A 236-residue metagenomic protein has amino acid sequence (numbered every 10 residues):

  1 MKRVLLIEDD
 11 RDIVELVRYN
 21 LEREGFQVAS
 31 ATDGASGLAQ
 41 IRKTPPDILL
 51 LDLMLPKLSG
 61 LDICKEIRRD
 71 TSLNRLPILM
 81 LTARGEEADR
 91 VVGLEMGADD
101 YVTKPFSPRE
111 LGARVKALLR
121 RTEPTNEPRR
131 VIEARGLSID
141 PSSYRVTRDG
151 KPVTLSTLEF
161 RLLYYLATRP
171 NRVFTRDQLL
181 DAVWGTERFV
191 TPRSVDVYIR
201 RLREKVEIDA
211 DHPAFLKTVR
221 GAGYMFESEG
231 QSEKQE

Functional and structural regions predicted by a protein language model:
K2-R3, K116-V173, D177, S228-E236: Short, Lys/Arg-enriched segments at the junction into DNA-binding effector domains of transcriptional regulators
E8: Conserved acidic carboxylate
D12-R23: Charged docking surfaces used in two-component/phosphorelay signaling
G25-G34, Q40: Short hydrophobic/Thr-rich beta-strand motif most characteristic of the beta2 strand and flanking loop of CheY-like
D33-S36, S59-D62: Acidic catalytic/metal-coordinating carboxylates
T44-L50, L55: Active-site beta3 strand of CheY-like receiver
S59, K65-D70, R75-E133: Basic, amphipathic DNA-recognition helix from helix-turn-helix-like DNA-binding domains
R145, G150-F215, V219-A222: Positively charged, aromatic-enriched patches within helix-turn-helix-type DNA-binding elements, predominantly
